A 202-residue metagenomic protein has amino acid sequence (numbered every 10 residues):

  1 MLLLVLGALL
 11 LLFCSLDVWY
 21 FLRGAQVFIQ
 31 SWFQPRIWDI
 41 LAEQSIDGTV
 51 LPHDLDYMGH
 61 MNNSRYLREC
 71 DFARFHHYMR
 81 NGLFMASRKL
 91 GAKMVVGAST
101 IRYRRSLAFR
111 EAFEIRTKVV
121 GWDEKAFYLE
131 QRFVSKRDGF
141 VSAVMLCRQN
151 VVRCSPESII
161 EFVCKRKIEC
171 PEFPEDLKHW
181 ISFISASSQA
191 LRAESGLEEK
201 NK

Functional and structural regions predicted by a protein language model:
M1-F33, L107-E114, K118-K202: HotDog/MaoC-like acyl-thioester-processing domains
G24-E69, A73, S182-K202: Catalytic strand-loop segment that frames the active site of acyl-thioester-processing enzymes
D39-E43, K89-L90, M94, F140: A generic structural signal for short, non-catalytic loop/turn and secondary-structure boundary residues
I46-G48, I101, Q131, C147: Generic structural hydrophobic/aromatic packing signal, biased to beta-strands
G48-V50, E69-C70, H77-Y78, L107 (+1 more regions): Long, contiguous hydrophobic alpha-helical segments, chiefly transmembrane helices and signal peptides
F75-G121, V144-L146, N150: Hydrophobic beta-strand-centered segment that forms part of the acyl-chain substrate-binding groove
